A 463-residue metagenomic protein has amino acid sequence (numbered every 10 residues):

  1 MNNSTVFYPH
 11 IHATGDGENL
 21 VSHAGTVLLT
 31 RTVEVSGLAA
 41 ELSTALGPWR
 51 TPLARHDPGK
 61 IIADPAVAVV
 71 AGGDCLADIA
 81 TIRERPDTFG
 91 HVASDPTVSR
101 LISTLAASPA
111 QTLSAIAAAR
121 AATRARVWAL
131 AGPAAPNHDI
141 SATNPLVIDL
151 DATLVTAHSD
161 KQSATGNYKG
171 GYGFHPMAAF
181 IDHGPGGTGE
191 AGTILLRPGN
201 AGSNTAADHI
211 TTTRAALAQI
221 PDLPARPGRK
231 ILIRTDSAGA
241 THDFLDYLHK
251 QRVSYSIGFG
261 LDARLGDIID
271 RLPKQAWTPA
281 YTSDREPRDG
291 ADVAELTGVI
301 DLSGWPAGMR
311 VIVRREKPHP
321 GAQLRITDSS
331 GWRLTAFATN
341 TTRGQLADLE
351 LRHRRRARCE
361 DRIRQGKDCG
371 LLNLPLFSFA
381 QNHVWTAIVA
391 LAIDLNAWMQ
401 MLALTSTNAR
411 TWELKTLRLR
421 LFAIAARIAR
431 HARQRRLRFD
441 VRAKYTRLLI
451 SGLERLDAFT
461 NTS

Functional and structural regions predicted by a protein language model:
M1-G202, A207-R226, Q251, Q400 (+1 more regions): Dynamic "connector" segments at or just before major functional cores
N2-I11, S256-K367, E454-S463: An anionic, glycine-rich sequence signature occurring as long contiguous blocks
N19-L20, P52-K60, T327, L376-W385 (+1 more regions): Structural motif
I79, Q345-M399: Short amphipathic alpha-helical "interface-anchor" segments enriched in bulky aromatics
D151, K230-A240: Acidic/histidine-rich, metal-coordinating catalytic segments
G239-D243, L265: Beta-rich nucleic-acid/ligand-interaction surfaces
L245-S254: Short, surface-exposed basic-aromatic patches at helix termini and helix-loop junctions that form
N373-L448: Basic, amphipathic alpha-helical segments enriched in Lys/Arg and hydrophobic/aromatic residues
